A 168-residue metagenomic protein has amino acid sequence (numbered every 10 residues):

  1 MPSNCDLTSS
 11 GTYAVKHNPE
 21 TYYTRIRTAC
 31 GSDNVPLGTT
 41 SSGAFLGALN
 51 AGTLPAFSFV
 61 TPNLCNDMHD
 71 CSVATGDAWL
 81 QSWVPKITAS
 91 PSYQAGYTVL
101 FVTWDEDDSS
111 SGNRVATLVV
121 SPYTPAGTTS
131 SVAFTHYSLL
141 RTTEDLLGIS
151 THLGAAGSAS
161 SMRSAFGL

Functional and structural regions predicted by a protein language model:
M1-L168: N-terminal pro-sequences and low-complexity stem/linker regions of secreted or lumenal proteins
